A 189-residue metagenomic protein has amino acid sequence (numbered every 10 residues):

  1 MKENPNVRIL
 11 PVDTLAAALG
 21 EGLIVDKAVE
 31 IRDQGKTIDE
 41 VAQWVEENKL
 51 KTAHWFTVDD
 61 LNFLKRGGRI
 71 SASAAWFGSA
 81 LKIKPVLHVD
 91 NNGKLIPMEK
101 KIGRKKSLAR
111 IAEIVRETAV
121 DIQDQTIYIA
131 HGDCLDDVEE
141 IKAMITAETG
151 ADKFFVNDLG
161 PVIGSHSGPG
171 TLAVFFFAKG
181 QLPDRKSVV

Functional and structural regions predicted by a protein language model:
M1-L10, A16-D26, E30-R185: Mixed-charge interfacial surface used for oligomerization/domain docking and macromolecular partner engagement
